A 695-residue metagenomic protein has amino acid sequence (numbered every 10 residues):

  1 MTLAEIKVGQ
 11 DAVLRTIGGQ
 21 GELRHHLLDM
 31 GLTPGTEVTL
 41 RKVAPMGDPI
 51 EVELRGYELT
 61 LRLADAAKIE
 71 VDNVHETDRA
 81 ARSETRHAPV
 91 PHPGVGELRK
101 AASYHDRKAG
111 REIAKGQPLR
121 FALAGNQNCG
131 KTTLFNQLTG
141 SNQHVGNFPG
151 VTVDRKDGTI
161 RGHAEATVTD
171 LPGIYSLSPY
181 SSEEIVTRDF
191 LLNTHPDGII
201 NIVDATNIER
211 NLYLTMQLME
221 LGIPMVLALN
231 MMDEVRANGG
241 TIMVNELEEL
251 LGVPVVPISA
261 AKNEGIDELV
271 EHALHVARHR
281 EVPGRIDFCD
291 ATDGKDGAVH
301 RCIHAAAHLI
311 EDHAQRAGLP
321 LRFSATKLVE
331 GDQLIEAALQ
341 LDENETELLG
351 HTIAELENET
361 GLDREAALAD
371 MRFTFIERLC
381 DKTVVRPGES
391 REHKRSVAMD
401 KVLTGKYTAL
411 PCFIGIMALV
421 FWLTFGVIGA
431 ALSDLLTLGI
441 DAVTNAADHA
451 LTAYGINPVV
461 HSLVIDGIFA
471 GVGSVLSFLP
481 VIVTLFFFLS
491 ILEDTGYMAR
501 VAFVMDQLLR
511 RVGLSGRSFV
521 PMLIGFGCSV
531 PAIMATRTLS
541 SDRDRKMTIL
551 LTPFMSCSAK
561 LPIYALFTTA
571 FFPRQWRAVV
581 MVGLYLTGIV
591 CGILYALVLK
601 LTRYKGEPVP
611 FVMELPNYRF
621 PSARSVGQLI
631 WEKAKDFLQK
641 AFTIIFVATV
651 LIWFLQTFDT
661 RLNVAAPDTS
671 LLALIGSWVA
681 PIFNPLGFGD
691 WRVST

Functional and structural regions predicted by a protein language model:
G94-S176, T194: Conserved G1/Walker A P-loop phosphate-binding module
H163, V186-V255, I563-A570: Conserved C-terminal guanine-recognition region of P-loop GTPase G domains, centered on the G4
V226, R236-G388: Alpha-helical transmembrane helix bundles of large polytopic membrane transport and channel proteins
E365, D381-S396, I440, A450-H461 (+2 more regions): Short, membrane-interfacial amphipathic segments enriched in basic
I416-S477, V481, L485, K635-T695: Transmembrane helical segments that form the transport core of multi-pass membrane transport proteins
L438, A442-A446, A499-S529, K605-L629 (+1 more regions): Juxtamembrane inter-helical linkers in multi-pass membrane proteins
G513-L561: Alpha-helical membrane segments and immediately flanking helix-loop junctions that form or couple to the substrate/ion
F554, S558-V582: Transmembrane helix-loop junctions at the membrane interface of multipass transporters and ion channels
